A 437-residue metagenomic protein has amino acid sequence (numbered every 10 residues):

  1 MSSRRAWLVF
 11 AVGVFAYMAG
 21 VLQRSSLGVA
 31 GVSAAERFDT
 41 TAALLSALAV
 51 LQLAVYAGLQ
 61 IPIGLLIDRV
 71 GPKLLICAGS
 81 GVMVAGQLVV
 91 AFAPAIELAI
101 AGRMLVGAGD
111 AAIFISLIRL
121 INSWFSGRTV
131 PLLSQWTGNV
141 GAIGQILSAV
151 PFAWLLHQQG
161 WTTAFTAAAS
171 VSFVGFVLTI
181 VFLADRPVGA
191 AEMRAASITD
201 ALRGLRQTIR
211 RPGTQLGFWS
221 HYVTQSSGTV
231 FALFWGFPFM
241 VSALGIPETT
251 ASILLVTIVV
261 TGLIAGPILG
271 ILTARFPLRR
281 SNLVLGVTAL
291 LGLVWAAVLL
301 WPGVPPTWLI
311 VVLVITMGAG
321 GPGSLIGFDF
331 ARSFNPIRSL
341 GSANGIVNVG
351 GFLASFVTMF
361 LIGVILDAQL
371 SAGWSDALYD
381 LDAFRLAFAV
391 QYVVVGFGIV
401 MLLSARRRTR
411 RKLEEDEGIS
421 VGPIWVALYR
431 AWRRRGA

Functional and structural regions predicted by a protein language model:
M1-S2, A184-F218, S420-A437: Juxtamembrane intracellular "pre-TM" segments in multi-pass secondary transporters
L27-G28, P212-G266, F356-G363: Extracytoplasmic gate region of multi-pass secondary transporters
D39, G71, F92-L98, G109 (+3 more regions): Helix-breaking motifs and short loop linkers at transmembrane-helix boundaries and internal kinks in secondary membrane
G58-E97: Conserved MFS/SLC helix-loop-helix module at the cytosolic interface between two early adjacent transmembrane helices
L59-G71, A265-R279: Helix-to-loop junctions at the C-terminal end of transmembrane segments in multipass secondary transporters
R69-G79, A274-A289: Cytoplasmic membrane-interface "Motif A"-like loop-to-helix N-cap segments of 12-TM Major Facilitator Superfamily
G102-G141: Cytoplasmic helix-loop-helix junction between adjacent transmembrane helices in 12-TM secondary transporters
W136-P187: Helix-loop-helix hairpin linking two adjacent transmembrane segments in secondary transporters
